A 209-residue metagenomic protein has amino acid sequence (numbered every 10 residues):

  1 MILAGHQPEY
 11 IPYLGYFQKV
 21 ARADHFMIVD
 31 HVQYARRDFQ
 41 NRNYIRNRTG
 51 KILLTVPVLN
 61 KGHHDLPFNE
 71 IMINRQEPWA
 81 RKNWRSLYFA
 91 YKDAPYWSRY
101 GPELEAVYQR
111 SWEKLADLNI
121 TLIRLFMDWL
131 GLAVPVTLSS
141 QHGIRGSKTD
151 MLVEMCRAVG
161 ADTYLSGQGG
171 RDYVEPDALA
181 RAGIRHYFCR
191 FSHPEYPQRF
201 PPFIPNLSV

Functional and structural regions predicted by a protein language model:
M1-V209: Residues lining hydrophobic/aromatic ligand-binding pockets adjacent to catalytic sites
